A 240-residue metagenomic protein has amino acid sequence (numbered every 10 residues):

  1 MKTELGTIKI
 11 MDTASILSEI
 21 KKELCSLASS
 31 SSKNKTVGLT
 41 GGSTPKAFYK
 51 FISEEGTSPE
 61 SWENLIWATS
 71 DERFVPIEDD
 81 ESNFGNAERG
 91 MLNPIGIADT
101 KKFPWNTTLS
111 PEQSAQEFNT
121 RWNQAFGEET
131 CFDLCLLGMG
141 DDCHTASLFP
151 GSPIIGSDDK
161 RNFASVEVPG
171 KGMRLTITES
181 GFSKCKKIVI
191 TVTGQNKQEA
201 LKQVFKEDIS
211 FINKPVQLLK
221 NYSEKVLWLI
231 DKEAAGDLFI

Functional and structural regions predicted by a protein language model:
M1-V37: N-terminal glycine-/serine-/threonine-rich phosphate-binding loop
K2-E4, E60-C135: Ligand-binding beta-strand-loop-alpha-helix segment within the catalytic cores of soluble metabolic enzymes
L5, K186-I240: ATP/nucleoside-binding phosphotransfer catalytic cores, i.e., glycine-rich phosphate-binding loops
S30-G56: Glycine-rich N-terminal segment of FAD-binding domains in flavoprotein oxidoreductases, spanning the beta-loop-helix
L39-T44, L137-D141, T193: Glycine-rich beta-strand-to-loop/alpha-helix junction loops that act as flexible
F51-S61, G85, R89, P150-D159 (+1 more regions): A glycine- and small-aliphatic-rich helix-loop capping segment at beta-alpha/alpha-beta transitions that lines
A115-Q116, A146-G151, A200-V204, I240: A short secondary-structure junction signal
L137-G181: Class I SAM-dependent methyltransferase SAM-binding "motif I" and its flanking Rossmann-like core
